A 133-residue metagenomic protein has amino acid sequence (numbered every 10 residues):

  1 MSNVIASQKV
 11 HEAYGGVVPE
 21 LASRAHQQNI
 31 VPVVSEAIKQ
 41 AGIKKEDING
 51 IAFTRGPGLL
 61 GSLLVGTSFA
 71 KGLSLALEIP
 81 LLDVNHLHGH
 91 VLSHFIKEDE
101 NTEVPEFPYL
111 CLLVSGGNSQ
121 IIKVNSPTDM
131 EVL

Functional and structural regions predicted by a protein language model:
M1-L133: Short acidic/glycine-rich loops and adjacent helix/strand connectors that line catalytic pockets where negatively
